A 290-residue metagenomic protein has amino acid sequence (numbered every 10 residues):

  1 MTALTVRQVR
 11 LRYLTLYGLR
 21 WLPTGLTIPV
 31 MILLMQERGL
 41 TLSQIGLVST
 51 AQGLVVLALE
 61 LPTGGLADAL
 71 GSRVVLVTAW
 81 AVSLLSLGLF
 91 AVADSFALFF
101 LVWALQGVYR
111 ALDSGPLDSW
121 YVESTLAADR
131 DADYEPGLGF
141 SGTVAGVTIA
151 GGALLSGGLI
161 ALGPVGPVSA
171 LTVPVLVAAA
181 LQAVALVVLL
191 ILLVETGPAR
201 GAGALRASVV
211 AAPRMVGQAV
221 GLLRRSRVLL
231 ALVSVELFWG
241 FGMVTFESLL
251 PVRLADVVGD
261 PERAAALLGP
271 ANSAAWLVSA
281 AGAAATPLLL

Functional and structural regions predicted by a protein language model:
M1-Q8, L192-S234: Juxtamembrane intracellular "pre-TM" segments in multi-pass secondary transporters
T2-A58, A91, R227-W276: Helix-loop boundary and gating motifs at the non-cytosolic
G18, S86, F96-D113, L237: Hydrophobic core of transmembrane alpha-helices in multi-pass small-molecule transporters, especially MFS/SLC-type
E37, I149-V175, P251-D260, A284-L289: Transmembrane alpha-helix termini and helix-breaking/packing motifs in multi-pass membrane transporters
A58-G71, I160, A281-L290: Helix-to-loop junctions at the C-terminal end of transmembrane segments in multipass secondary transporters
V74-L89, A179: Structural signature of the two symmetry-related core transmembrane helices
V102-G146: Cytoplasmic helix-loop-helix junction between adjacent transmembrane helices in 12-TM secondary transporters
S169-I191: Symmetry-related core transmembrane helices of the 12-TM Major Facilitator Superfamily/SLC fold
